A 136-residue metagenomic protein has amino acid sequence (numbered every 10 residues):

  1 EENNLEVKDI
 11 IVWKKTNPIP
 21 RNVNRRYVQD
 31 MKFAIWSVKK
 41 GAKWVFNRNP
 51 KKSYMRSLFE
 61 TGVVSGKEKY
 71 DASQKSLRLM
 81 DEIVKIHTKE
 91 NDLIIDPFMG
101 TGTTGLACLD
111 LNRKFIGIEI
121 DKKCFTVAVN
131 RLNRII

Functional and structural regions predicted by a protein language model:
E1-T126: Core catalytic lobe of class I
V129-I136: Short, conserved SAM-binding/catalytic segment of Class I S-adenosyl-L-methionine-dependent methyltransferases
